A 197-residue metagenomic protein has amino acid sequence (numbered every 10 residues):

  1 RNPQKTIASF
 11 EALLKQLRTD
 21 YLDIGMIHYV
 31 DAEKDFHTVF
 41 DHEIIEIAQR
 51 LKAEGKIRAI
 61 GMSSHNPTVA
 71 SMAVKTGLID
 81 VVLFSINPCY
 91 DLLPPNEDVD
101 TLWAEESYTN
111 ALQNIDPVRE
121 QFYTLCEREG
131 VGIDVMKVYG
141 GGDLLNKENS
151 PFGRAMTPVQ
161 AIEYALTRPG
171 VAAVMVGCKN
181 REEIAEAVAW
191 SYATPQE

Functional and structural regions predicted by a protein language model:
R1-N2, A32: Glycine-/small-residue-rich active-site loops that bind phosphorylated ligands and cofactors
N2-E11: Glycine-rich anion/phosphate-binding loops
E11-L14, Q49: Solvent-exposed, non-membrane alpha-helical residues enriched in polar/charged side chains
L14-F36: Active-site groove signature of glycoside hydrolases
V30-E197: Beta/alpha (TIM)-barrel catalytic core signal, keyed to glycine-rich beta->alpha loops juxtaposed to Asp/Glu that bind
